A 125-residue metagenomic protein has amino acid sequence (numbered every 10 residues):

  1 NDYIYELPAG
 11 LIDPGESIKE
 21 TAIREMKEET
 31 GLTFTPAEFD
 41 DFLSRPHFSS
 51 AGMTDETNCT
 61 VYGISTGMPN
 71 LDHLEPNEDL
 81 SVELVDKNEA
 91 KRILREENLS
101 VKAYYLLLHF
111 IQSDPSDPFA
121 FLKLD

Functional and structural regions predicted by a protein language model:
N1-L7: N-terminal strand-loop-strand
A9-K102, F119-D125: Unchanged
A103-L107: A short, aromatic/hydrophobic, helix- or strand-capping loop or linear motif that either lines the entrance/gate
H109-K123: Charged phosphate-binding loop/patch that engages nucleotide di/tri-phosphates or the phosphate backbone of nucleic
